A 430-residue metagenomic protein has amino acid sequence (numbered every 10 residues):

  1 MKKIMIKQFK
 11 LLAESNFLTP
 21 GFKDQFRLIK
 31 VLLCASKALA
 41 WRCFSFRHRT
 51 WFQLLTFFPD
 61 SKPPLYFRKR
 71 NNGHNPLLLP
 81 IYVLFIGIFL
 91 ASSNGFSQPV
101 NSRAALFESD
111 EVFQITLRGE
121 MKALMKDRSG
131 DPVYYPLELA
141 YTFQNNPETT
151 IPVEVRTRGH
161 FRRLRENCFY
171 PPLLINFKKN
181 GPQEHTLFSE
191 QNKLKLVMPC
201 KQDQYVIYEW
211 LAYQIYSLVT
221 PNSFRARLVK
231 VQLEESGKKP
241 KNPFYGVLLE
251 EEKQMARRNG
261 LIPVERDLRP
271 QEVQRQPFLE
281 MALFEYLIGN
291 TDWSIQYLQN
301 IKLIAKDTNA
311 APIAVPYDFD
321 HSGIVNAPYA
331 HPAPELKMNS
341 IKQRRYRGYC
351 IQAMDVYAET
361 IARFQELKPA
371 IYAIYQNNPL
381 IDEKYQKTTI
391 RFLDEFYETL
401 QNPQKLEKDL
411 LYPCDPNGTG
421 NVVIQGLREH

Functional and structural regions predicted by a protein language model:
Q8-L11, F26, L54, P63: Cationic, low-complexity basic patches in intrinsically disordered or flexible, solvent-exposed regions
N16, D24, H48, D60 (+2 more regions): Intrinsic-disorder-associated, low-complexity terminal segments enriched in Asp/Asn/His/Tyr and depleted of Lys/Arg
P80-A91: Bacterial N-terminal signal peptides
S93-S97: Sec/Tat signal peptide C-region and signal peptidase I cleavage site
Q98-H430: Phosphate/dinucleotide-binding and metal-coordinating scaffold of catalytic cores in nucleotide-dependent enzymes
